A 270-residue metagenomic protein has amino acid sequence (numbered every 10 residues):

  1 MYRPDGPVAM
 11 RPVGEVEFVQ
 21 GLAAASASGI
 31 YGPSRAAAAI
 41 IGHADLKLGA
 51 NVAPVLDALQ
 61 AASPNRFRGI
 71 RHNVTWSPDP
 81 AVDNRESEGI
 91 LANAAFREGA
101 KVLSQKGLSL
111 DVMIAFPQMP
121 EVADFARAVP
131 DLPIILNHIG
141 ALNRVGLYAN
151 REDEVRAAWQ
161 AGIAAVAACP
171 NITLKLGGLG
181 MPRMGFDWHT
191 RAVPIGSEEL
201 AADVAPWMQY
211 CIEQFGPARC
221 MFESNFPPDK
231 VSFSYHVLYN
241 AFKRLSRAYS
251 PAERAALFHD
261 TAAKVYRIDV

Functional and structural regions predicted by a protein language model:
M1-R3, D45-L48, T75-S77, P117-Q118 (+4 more regions): Short, solvent-exposed loop/turn segments at secondary-structure junctions
G6-Q118, D124-R127, G140, R151-V155 (+1 more regions): Active-site gating/metal-coordination segments in enzymes
P7, V52-V55, A81-N84, L147-A149 (+3 more regions): Short aromatic-enriched loop/helix-cap "lid" or pocket-rim segments at secondary-structure transitions that line
F18, H43, F96, L110 (+5 more regions): Tryptophan-centric aromatic hotspots in well-structured domains and transmembrane helices
F18, P54, A58, E121 (+4 more regions): Alpha-helical elements of Rossmann-like donor-binding domains used by nucleotide-donor carbohydrate transfer enzymes
I40, I70, L103, H138 (+4 more regions): Divalent metal-coordination and catalytic microenvironments
E86-M221, S232, S250: Catalytic pocket-lining loop regions of alpha/beta-barrel enzymes, especially the amidohydrolase/enolase/GH5 lineages
Q209-Y210, Q214-M221, P228-V270: Mid-to-C-terminal alpha-helical segments outside catalytic/metal-binding sites
